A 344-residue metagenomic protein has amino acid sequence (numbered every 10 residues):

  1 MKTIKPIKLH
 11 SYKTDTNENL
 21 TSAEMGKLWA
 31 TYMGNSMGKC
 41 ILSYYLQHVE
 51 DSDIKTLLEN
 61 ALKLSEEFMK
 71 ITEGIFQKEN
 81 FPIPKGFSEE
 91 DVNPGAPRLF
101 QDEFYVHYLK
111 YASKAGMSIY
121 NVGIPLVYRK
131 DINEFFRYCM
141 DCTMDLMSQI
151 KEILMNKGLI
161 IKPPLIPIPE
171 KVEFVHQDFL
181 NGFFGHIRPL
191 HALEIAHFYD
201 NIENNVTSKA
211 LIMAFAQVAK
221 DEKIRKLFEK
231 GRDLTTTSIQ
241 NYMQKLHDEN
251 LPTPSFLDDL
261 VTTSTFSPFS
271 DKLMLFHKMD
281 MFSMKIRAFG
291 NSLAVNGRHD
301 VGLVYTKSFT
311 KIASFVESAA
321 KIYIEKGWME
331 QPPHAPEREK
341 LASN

Functional and structural regions predicted by a protein language model:
M1-E18, E24-G26, K39-C40, Y44-F104: An N-terminus-focused feature that recognizes amino-terminal "leader" regions
L9-G26, P84-L109, V172-H197, F256-M279 (+1 more regions): Acidic/His metal-coordination segments adjacent to aromatic residues that form catalytic metal sites in metalloenzymes
N19-H48, L99-Y128, I187-V218, S270-G297: Alpha-helical bundle segments that constitute or directly flank the non-heme di-iron/ferroxidase center
G34, S267-N344: C-terminal functional regions that serve as terminal interaction/effector modules
S43-Y45, L57, Y120-I124, E134-C139 (+8 more regions): A structural feature that tracks compact, well-ordered secondary-structure segments with a strong bias toward
H48, Y108-L165, P169-E170: Hydrophobic, ordered structural segments
S52-K85, M144-K162, K223-K226, K230-P254 (+1 more regions): Conserved alpha-helical segments that form or flank metal/cofactor-binding pockets of metalloenzymes
L154-M213: Loop-centered beta-sheet repeat module
